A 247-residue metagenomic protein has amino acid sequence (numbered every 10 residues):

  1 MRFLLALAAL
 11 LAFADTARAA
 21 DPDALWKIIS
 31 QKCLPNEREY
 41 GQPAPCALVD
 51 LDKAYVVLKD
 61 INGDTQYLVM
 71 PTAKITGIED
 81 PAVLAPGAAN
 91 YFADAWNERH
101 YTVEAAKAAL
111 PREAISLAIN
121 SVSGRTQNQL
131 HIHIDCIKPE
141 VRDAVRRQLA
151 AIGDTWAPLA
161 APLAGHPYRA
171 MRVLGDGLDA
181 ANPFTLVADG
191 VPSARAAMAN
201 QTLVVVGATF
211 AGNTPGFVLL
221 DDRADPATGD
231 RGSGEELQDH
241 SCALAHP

Functional and structural regions predicted by a protein language model:
L4-A12: Bacterial N-terminal signal peptides
A19-P247: HIT superfamily nucleotide-processing domains
